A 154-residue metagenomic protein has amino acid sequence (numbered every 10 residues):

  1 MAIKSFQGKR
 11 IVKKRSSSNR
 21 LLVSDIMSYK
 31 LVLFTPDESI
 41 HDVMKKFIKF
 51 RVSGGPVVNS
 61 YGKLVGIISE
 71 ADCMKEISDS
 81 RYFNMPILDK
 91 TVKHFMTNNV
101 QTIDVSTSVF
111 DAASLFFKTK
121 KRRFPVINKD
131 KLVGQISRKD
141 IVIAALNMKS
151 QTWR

Functional and structural regions predicted by a protein language model:
M1-R154: Tandem CBS (Cystathionine beta-synthase) repeat/Bateman regulatory domains
